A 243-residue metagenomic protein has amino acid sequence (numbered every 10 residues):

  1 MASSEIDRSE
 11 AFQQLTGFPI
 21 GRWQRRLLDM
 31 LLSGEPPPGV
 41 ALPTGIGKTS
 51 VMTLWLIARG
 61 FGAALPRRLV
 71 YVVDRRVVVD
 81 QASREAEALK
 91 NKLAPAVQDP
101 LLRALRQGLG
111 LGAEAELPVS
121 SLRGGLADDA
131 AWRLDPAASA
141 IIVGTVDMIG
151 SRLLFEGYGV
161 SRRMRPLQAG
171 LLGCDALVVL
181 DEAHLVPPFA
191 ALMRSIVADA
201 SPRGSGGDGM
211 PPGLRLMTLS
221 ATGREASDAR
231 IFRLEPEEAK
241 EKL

Functional and structural regions predicted by a protein language model:
M1-L243: N-terminal helicase ATP-binding lobe
